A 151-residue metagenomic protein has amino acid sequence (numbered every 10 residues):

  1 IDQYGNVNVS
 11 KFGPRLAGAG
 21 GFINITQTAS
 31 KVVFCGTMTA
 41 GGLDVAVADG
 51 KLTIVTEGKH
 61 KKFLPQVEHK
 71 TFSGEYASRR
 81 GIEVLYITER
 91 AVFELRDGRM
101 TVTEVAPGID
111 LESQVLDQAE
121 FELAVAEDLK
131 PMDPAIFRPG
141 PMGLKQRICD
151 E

Functional and structural regions predicted by a protein language model:
I1-P141: Conserved phosphate- and dinucleotide-binding cores of soluble alpha/beta proteins, encompassing both enzyme active
M142-E151: Long, compositionally biased
